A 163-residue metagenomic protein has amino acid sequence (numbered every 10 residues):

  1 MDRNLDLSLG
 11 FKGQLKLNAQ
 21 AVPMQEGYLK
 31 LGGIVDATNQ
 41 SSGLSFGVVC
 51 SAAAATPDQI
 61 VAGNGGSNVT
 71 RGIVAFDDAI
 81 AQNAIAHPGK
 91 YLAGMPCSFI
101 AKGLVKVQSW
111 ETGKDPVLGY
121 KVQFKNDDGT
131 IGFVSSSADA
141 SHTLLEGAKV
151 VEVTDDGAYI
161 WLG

Functional and structural regions predicted by a protein language model:
M1-G163: Surface-exposed, low-hydrophobicity beta-strand/loop segments enriched in small/polar/acidic residues
